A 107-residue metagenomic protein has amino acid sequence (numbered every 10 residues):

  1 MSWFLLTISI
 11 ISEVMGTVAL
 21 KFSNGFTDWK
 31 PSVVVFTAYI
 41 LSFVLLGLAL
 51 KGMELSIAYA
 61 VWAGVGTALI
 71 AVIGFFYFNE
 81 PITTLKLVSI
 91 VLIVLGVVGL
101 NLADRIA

Functional and structural regions predicted by a protein language model:
M1-A107: Polytopic alpha-helical membrane proteins, predominantly small-molecule transporters/carriers
